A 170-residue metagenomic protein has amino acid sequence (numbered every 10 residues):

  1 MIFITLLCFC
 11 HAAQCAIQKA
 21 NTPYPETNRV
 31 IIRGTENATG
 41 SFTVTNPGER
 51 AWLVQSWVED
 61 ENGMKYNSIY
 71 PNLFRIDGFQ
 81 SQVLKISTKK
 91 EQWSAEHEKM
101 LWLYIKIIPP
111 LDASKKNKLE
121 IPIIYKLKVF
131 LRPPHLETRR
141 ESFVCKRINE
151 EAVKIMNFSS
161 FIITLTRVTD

Functional and structural regions predicted by a protein language model:
M1-C8: Bacterial N-terminal signal peptides
C10-A12: N-terminal signal peptide c-region/cleavage motif recognized by signal peptidases
C15-T43, E137-I148: Beta-sheet-dominated interaction scaffolds and their linkers
N37, S81, E96-M100: Extracellular Ig-like/FN3 beta-sandwich strand-entry sites
G40-T45, I86, L101-K106, A152-N157: Buried hydrophobic-core signal for structured, non-transmembrane domains
P47-M64, S160-D170: Short acidic, flexible loop segments centered on an aromatic residue
K65-W93: Intrinsically disordered, low-complexity Pro/Gly/Ser/Thr-rich segments with frequent PxxP/GP/PP motifs and embedded
E91-L136: Terminal connector regions
